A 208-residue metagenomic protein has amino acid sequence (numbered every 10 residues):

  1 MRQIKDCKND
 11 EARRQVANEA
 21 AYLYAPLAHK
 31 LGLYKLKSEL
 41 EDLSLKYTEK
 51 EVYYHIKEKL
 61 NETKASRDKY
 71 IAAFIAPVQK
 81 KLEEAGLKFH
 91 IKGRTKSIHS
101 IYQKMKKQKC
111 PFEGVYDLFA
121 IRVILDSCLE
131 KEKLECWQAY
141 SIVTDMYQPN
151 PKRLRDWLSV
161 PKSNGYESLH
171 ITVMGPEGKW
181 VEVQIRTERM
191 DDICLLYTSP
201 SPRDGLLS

Functional and structural regions predicted by a protein language model:
M1-S199, R203: Nucleic-acid processing machinery
G205-S208: N-terminal low-complexity segments that are often proline-rich with Ser/Thr-Pro
